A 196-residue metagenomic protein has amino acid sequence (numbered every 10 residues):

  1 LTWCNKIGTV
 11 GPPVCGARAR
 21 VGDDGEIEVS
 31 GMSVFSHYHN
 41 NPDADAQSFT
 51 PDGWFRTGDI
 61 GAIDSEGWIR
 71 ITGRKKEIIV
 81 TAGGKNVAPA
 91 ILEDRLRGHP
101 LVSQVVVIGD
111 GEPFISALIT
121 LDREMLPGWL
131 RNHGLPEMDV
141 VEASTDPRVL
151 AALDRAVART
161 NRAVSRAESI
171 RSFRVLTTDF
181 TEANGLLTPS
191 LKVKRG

Functional and structural regions predicted by a protein language model:
L1-I7, N41-A44, R123: Active-site loops of AMP-binding adenylate-forming
L1-N5, R18, S103: Gly/Ser/Thr-rich phosphate-binding loop
I7, P42, W54, K85-P89 (+3 more regions): Amphipathic alpha-helical segments in well-structured domains
P13-T81, G98: Conserved ATP-binding/catalytic segment of the ANL
V34, W68-R97, L126-P147, R166-I170 (+3 more regions): Adenylate-forming
I60, H99-M125: C-terminal boundary motif of the adenylate-forming
R74, V80, L118-T120, L176: Short hydrophobic/aromatic beta-strand micro-patches that form the beta-sheet surface supporting nucleotide- or nucleic
Q104, D154-G196: Conserved C-terminal "lid"/linker of ANL adenylate-forming enzymes
